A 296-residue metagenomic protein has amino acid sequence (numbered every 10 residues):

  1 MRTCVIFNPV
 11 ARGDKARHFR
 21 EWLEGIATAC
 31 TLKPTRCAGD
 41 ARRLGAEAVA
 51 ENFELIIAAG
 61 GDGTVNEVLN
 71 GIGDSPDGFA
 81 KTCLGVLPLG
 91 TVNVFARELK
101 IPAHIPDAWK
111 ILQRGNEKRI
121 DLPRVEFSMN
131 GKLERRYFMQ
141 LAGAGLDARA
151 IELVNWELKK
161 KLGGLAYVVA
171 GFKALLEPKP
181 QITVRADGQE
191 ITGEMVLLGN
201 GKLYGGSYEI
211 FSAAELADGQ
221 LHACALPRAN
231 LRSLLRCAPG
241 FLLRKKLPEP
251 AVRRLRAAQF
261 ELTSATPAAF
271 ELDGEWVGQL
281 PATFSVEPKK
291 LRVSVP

Functional and structural regions predicted by a protein language model:
M1-A59, N66, N70, P106: ATP/NTP phosphate-donor binding region
C4-F7, T35, G73-E194: Catalytic core of DAGKc-family lipid kinases
P9, A59-G61, L87-L89, N200: Glycine-rich beta-strand-to-loop/alpha-helix junction loops that act as flexible
R17-F19, L69-I72, R97-L99, E209-I210: Short amphipathic alpha-helical segments
G143, D147, L197-I210, W276: Glycine-rich phosphate/pyrophosphate-binding beta-alpha loops
D147-A150, T192-G193, Y204-S207, L231-L234: Short acidic/glycine-rich loop or secondary-structure boundary segments that cap or lie
L158-L165, E209-S233: Gly/Ser/Thr-rich active-site loops/lids in small-molecule metabolic enzymes that frequently grip phosphoryl groups
A186, E190, E215, A225-P296: ATP/nucleoside-binding phosphotransfer catalytic cores, i.e., glycine-rich phosphate-binding loops
